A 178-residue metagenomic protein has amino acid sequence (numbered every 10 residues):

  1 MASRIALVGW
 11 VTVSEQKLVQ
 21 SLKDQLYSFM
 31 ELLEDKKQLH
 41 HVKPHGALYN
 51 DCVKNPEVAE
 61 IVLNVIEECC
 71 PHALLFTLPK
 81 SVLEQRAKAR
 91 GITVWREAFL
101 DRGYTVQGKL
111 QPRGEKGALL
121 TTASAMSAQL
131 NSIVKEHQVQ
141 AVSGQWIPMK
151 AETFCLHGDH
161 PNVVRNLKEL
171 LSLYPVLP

Functional and structural regions predicted by a protein language model:
A2-P44, D51: Glycine/small-residue-rich loop that forms an oxyanion/phosphate-binding "nest" at active or ligand-binding sites
R4-V19, K109-T121, V176: Glycine-rich tight-turn/loop motif centered on a GG-T
L18, D51-C52, C70-P79: Catalytic beta/alpha-barrel core
E31-H40, Q138-K150, P178: Flexible, glycine/charged-enriched surface loops at secondary-structure junctions
L39-K43, H72-F76, T93-W95, T153-C155: Structural preference for beta-strand elements that scaffold enzyme active sites
N55-I61: Charged helix-capping and loop-helix junction motifs
K80-Q138: Active-site rim beta-loop-alpha module in soluble metabolic enzymes
S132, V163-P178: C-terminal helical cap(s) of enzyme catalytic domains, especially alpha/beta-barrels
